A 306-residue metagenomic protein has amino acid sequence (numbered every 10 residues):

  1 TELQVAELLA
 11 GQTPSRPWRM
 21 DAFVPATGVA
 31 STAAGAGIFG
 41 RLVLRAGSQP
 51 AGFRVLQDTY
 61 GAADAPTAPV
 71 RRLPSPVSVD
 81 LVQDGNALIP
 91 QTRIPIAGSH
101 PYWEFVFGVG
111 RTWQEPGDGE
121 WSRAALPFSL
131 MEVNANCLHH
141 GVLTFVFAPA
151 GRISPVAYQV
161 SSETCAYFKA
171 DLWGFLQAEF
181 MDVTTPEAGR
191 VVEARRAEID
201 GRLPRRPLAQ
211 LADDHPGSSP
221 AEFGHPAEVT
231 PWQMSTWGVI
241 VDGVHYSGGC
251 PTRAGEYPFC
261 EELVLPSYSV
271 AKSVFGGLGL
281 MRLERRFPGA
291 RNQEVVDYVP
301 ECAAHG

Functional and structural regions predicted by a protein language model:
T1-G40, R286-G306: Active-site helix/loop module of the DD-peptidase/beta-lactamase fold, centered on the serine-lysine SxxK catalytic
T13, P17-G40, A46-G52, L56 (+4 more regions): Extracellular/lumenal ectodomains of secretory-pathway glycoproteins
A65, P69-P220: Long, charge-dense tracts
T144-V146, P216-F259: A short, well-structured edge-of-sheet supersecondary motif
V241-G243, S269, V299: Short, flexible loop/turn elements at secondary-structure junctions
E261-Y268, C302-H305: Second-shell loop/turn segments in exported
P266-G289: Active-site SXXK
